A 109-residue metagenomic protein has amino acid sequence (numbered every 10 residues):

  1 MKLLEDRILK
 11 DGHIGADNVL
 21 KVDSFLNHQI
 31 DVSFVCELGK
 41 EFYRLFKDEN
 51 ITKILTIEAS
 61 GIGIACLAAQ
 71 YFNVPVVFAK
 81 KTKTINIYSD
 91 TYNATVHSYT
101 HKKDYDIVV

Functional and structural regions predicted by a protein language model:
M1-N50: Active-site-facing substrate-recognition patch
K40-F42, G63-I64, K102, D106-V109: A generic local structural motif
N50-E58: Short glycine-rich phosphate-binding loop at a beta-alpha junction
S60-G63, K83-I85: Short, catalytically relevant binding-site loops at active-site mouths
G63-F72: Short Gly/Thr/Asp-enriched flexible loops that form oxyanion-binding sites at enzyme active sites
P75-V109: Short, glycine/charge-rich flexible loops or terminal/linker lids adjacent to PRPP-binding catalytic cores
